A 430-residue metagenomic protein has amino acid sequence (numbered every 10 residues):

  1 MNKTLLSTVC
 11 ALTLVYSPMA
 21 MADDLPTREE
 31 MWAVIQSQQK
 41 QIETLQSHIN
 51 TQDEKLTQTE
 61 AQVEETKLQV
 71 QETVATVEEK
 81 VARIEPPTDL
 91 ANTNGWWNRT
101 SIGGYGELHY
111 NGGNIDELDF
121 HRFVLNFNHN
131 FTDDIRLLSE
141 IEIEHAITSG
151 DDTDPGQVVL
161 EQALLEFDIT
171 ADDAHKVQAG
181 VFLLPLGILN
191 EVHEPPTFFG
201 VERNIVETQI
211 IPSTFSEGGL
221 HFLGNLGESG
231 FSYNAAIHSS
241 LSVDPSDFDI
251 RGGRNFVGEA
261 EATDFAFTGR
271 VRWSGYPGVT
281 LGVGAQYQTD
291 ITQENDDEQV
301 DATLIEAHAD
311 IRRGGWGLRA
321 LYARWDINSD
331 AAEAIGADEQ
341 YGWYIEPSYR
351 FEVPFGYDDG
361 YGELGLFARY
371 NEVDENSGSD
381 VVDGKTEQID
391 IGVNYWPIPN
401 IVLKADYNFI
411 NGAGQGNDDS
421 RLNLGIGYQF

Functional and structural regions predicted by a protein language model:
M1-S7: Bacterial N-terminal signal peptides that target proteins for export
T8-L14: Hydrophobic helical h-region of N-terminal Sec-dependent signal peptides in bacterial secretory/periplasmic proteins
M21-Y110, F430: N-terminal periplasmic/intermembrane-space "pro-region" immediately following the signal or transit peptide
L25-P26, N50, T57, E64 (+6 more regions): Outer-membrane beta-barrel pore domains
T88-V243, T263-T268, R272-T280, Y344-D358 (+3 more regions): Outer membrane beta-barrel
S213, G258-F265, T292, D297-D301: Active-site glycine- and acidic-residue-rich loops that bind and position anionic ligands or nucleotide-like cofactors
S242-V257, Q288-Q293: Active-site-proximal beta-alpha loop/turn segments in soluble metabolic enzymes
